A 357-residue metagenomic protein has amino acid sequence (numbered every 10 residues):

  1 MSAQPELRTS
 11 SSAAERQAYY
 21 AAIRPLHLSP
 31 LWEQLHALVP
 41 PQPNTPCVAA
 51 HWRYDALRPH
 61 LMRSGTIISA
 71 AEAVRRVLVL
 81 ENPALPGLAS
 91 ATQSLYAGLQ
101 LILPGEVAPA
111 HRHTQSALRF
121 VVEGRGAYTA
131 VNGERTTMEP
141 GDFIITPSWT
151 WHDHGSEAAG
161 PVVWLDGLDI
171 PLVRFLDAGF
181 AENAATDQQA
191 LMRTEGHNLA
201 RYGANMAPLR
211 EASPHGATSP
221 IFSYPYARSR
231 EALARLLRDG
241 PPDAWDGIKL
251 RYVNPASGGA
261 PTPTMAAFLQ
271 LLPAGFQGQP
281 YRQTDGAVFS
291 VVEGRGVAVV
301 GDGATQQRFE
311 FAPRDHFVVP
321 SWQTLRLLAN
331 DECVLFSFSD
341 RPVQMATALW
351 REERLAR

Functional and structural regions predicted by a protein language model:
S2-T92, Q189-T264, F268, R357: A short, N-terminal "cap"/entry segment at the start of jelly-roll beta-barrel domains of the cupin/DSBH fold
H51-R53, G98, L165: Activation on folded, globular domain regions of eukaryotic proteins
P86-A89, Y96, A108, S116-L118 (+5 more regions): Intrinsic, low-complexity N-terminal interaction/targeting segments
Q100, L118-F120, I145, A159-G179 (+1 more regions): A short hydrophobic beta-strand segment most commonly corresponding to one strand of the jelly-roll/cupin
L103-P140, T146-T150, G155, R282-P313: A short beta-strand-loop-beta hairpin characteristic of the jelly-roll/cupin
V131, T137-A159, W164-D169, A274 (+1 more regions): Conserved metal-binding segment of the jelly-roll/cupin
I144-Y202: Contiguous mid-protein beta-loop-alpha structural module that forms a pocket-lining wall or clamp of enzyme active
V288-V292, G296-G303, Q307-L328, S337-S339 (+1 more regions): Active-site pocket scaffolds in enzymes
